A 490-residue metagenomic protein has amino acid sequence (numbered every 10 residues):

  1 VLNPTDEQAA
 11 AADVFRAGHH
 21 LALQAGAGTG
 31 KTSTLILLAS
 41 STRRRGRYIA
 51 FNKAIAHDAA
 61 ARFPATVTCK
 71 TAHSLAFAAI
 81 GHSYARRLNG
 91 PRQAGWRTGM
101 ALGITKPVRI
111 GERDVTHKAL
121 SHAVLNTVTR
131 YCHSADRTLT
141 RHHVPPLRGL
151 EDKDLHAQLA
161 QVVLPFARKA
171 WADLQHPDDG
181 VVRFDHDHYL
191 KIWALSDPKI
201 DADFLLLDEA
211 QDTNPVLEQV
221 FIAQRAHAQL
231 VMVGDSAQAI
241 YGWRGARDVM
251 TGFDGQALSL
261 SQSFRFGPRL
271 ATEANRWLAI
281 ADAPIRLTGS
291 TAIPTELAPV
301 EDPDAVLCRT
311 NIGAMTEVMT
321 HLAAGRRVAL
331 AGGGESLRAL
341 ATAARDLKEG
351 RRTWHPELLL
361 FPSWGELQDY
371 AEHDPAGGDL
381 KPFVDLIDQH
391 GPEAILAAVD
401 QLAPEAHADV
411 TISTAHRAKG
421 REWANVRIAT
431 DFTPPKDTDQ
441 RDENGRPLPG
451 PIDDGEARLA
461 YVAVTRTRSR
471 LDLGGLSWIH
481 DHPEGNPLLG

Functional and structural regions predicted by a protein language model:
V1-D13, L21-A22, T34, R109-L206 (+3 more regions): Accessory N-terminal region flanking or inserted into the helicase ATPase core in nucleic-acid motor proteins
V1-R87, N275, T465: P-loop NTPase Walker
Q24-L35, S41, F51-I55, H73 (+10 more regions): Conserved helicase motor core of SF1/SF2 NTP-dependent helicases
K53-V128, L322-A339: Conserved P-loop NTPase-based nucleic-acid remodeling module centered on helicase motor cores
A85-G103, L278-I285, R345-A371: A polyampholytic, Gly/Pro-enriched intrinsically disordered region
E209-D212, R466: Catalytic glutamate of the conserved HExxH
F253, L297-A305, G313-A398, H407: ATPase/helicase motor core of nucleic-acid motors
K381-N425, T430-G490: C-terminal accessory regions
